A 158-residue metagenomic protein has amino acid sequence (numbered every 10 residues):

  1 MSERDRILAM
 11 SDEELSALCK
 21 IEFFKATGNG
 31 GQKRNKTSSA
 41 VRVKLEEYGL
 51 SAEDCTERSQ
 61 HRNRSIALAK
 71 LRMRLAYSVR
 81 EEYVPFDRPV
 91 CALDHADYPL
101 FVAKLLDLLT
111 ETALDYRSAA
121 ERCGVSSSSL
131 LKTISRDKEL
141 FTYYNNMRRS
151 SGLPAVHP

Functional and structural regions predicted by a protein language model:
M1-A113, C123, S135-E139, R148-P158: Ribosome-associated translation termination/rescue signal centered on the conserved GGQ peptidyl-tRNA hydrolysis loop
S118-E121: Short alpha-helical "recognition helix" segments of helix-turn-helix
L130-L131: Helix-turn-helix DNA-binding helix
T142-Y143: Short, Lys/Arg-enriched C-terminal cap helix and immediately downstream tail that follows
